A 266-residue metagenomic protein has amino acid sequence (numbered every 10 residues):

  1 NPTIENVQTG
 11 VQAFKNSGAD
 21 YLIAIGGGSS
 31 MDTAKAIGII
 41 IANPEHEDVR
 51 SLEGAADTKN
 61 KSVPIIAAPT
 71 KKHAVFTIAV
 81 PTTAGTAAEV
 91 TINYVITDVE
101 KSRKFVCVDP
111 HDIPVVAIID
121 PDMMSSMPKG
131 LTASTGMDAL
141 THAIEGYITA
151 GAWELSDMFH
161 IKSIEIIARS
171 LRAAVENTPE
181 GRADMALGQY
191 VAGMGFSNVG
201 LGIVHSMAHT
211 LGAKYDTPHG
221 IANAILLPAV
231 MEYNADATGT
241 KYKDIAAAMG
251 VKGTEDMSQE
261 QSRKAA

Functional and structural regions predicted by a protein language model:
E5-Q12, N16-D122: Glycine/threonine-rich beta-strand-loop-alpha-helix active-site module that forms ligand/phosphate-binding
G10, T33-G38, A143-I144, I167-S170 (+4 more regions): Buried hydrophobic packing segments
N16, A36-P44, K71, F196-G200 (+2 more regions): Alpha-helix C-terminal capping segments
G85, Y190-N223: Glycine-rich phosphate/pyrophosphate-binding beta-alpha loops
V90-V199: Carboxylate- and glycine-rich phosphate/diphosphate-binding segment that chelates Mg2+/Mn2+
K214-A266: Gly/Pro-rich interdomain helix-loop hinge
